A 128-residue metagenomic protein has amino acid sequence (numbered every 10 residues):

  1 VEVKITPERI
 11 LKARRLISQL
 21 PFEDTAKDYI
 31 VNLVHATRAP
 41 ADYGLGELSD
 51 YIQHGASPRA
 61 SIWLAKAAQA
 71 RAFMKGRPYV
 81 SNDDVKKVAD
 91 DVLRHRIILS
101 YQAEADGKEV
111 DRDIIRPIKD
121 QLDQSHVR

Functional and structural regions predicted by a protein language model:
V1-A41: Phosphate-sensing "switch" segment of ASCE/P-loop ATPases
A39-R128: C-terminal engagement/docking regions of AAA+ P-loop ATPases
